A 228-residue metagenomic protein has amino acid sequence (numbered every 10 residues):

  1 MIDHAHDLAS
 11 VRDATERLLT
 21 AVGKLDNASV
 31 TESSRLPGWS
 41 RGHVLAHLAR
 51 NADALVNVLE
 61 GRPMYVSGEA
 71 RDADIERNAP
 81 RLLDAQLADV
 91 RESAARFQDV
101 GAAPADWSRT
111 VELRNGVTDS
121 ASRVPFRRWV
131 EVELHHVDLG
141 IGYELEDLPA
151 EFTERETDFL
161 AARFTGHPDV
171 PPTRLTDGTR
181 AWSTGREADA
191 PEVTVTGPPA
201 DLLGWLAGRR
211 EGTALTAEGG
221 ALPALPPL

Functional and structural regions predicted by a protein language model:
M1, L8-N27: N-terminal glycine-/serine-/threonine-rich phosphate-binding loop
M1-H6, N51-T110, A224-P226: Short, helix-capping/interhelical loops that line the mouth of catalytic, cofactor-, or ligand-binding pockets
I2-H6, E60-P63, D106-L228: Structured surface interface patches that mediate subunit assembly and partner/cofactor docking
I2-S10, S29-R50, A73-Q86, E112-V130 (+1 more regions): Alpha-helical scaffold segments that form or flank carboxylate-/histidine-based iron centers
A14, Q86, S93, P198-P199: Alpha-helical structural motif
E16-L19, G23, A52-V56, R91-A105 (+3 more regions): Structural signal for well-ordered, non-membrane alpha-helices
L19-S40, G61-Y65, A103-V117: Helix-loop segments that flank and shape redox-cofactor active sites
K24, H47, V100, W205: Conserved catalytic core of Hanks-type protein kinase domains
